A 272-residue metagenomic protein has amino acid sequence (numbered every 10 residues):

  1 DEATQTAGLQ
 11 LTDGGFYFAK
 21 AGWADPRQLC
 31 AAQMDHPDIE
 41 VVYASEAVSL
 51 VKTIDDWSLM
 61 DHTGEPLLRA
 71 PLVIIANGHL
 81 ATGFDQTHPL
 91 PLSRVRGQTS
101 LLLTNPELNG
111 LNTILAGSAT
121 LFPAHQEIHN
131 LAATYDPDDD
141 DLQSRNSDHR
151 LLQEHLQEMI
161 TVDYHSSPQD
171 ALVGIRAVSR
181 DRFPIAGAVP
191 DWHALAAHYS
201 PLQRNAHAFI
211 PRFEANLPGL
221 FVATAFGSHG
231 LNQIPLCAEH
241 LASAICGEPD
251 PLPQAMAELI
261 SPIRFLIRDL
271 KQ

Functional and structural regions predicted by a protein language model:
D1, Y43-E46, D61, Q169-L172: Short loop/edge segments at beta-strand edges and connector loops that shape dinucleotide/nucleotide cofactor-binding
D1-Y43, S49-K52, L195-H198: Flavin (FAD/FMN) cofactor-binding and adjacent substrate-gating region of FAD-dependent oxidoreductase domains
A7-T12, V51-S58, L68, V178-R182: A short, glycine/Asx- and small/polar-enriched loop/turn that sits immediately N-terminal to a beta-strand
F16, V42, I74, F221-A223: Hydrophobic/aromatic beta-strand patches that form the interior of the parallel beta-sheet core in alpha/beta enzyme
Y17-H36, G78-H79, D148-H155, G230 (+1 more regions): Mid-domain beta-loop-alpha active-site segment that forms a flexible, acidic cofactor/metal-binding surface
L50, T120-P123, A186: A structural signal for short hydrophobic beta-strand segments in well-ordered beta-sheet cores
D61-A171, A177-V178: Flavin-dependent oxidoreductases
S166-Q272: C-terminal catalytic lobe of FAD-dependent flavoproteins
